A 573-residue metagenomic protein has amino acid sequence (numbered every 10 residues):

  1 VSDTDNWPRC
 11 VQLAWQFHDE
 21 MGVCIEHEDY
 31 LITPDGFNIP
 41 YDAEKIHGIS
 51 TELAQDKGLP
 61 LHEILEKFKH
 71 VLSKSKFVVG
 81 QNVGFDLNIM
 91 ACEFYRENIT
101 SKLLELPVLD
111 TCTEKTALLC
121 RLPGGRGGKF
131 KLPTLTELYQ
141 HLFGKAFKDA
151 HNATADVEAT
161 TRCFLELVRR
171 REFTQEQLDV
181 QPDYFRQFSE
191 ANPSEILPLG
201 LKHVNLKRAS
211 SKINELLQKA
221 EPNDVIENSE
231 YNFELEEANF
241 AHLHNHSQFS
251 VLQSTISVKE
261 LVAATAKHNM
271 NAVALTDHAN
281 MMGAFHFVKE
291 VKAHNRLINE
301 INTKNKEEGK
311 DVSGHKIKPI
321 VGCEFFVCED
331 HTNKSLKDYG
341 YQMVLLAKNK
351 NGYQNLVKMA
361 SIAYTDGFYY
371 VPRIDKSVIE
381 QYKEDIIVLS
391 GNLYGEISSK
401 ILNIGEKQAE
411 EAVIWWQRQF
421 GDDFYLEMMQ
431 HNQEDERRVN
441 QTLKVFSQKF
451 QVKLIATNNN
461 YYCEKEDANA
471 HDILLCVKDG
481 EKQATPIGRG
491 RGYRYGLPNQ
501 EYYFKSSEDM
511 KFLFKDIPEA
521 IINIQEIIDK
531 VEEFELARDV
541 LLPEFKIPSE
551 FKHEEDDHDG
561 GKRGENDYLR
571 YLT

Functional and structural regions predicted by a protein language model:
V1, D86, D110, D156 (+3 more regions): Acidic active-site catalytic centers that drive phospho-/nucleotidyl reactions and related ester hydrolyses
V1-S2, L243: Two-metal-ion RNase H-like nuclease active-site motif
D3-W7, K334: Short consensus segments that form the blades of beta-propeller domains, in both extracellular/periplasmic
N6-I49, K69-P193: Metal-dependent phosphoesterase core characteristic of DEDDh/y 3'-5' exonuclease domains
H27-D29, A54, V108-L109, F240 (+1 more regions): Conserved beta-strand scaffold positions in the cores of enzyme catalytic domains, especially in NTP/NDP-utilizing
K45-L65: Metal-dependent phosphoesterase signature
S50-E52, R121-F143, K337-Y353, C476-K482: A polyampholytic, Gly/Pro-enriched intrinsically disordered region
I99, E190-T573: Phosphodiester-processing cores and adjacent nucleic acid-binding clamps
